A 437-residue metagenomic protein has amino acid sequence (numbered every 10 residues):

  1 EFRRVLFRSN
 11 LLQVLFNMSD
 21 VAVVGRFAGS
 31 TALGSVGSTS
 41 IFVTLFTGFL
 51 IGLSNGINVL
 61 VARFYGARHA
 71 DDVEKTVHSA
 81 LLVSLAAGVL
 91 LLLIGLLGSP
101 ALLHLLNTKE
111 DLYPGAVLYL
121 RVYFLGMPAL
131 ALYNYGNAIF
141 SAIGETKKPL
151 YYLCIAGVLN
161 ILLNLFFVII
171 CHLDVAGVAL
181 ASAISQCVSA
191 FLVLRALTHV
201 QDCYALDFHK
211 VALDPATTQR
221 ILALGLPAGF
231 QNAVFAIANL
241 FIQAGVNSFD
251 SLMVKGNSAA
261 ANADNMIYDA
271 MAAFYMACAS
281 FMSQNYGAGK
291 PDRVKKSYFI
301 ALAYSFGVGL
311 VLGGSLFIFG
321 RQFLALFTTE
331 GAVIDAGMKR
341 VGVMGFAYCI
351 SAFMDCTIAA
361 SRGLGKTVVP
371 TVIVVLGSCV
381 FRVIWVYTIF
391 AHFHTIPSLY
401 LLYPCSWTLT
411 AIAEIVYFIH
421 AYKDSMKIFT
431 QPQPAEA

Functional and structural regions predicted by a protein language model:
R3-N58, L226-V246: Signature of the first transmembrane helix
R3-R4, V61-G126, I170-L226, M282-A347 (+1 more regions): Short alpha-helical transmembrane segments in multi-pass integral membrane proteins
R8-D20, V122, A156, S185-S189 (+4 more regions): Transmembrane helical elements of multi-pass membrane transporters/channels
L15-G34, L103-E110, F166-L173, A233-M266 (+3 more regions): Helix-terminus/linker motif at the lipid-water interface of multi-pass membrane proteins
A28-I41, A116, L120, A179 (+3 more regions): Small-residue hotspots at the loop-to-helix junctions and early N-terminal turns of transmembrane alpha-helices
L33-L93, L130-P149, Q243, G256-G314 (+3 more regions): Small-residue-rich hydrophobic transmembrane alpha-helices
L45, N160-N164, A190-L194, M266-D269 (+3 more regions): Hydrophobic transmembrane alpha-helices of multi-pass small-molecule transporters
S54, Y123-S141, P149-G157, V178-V193 (+4 more regions): Short runs within selected transmembrane alpha-helices of multi-pass transporters and secretion channels
